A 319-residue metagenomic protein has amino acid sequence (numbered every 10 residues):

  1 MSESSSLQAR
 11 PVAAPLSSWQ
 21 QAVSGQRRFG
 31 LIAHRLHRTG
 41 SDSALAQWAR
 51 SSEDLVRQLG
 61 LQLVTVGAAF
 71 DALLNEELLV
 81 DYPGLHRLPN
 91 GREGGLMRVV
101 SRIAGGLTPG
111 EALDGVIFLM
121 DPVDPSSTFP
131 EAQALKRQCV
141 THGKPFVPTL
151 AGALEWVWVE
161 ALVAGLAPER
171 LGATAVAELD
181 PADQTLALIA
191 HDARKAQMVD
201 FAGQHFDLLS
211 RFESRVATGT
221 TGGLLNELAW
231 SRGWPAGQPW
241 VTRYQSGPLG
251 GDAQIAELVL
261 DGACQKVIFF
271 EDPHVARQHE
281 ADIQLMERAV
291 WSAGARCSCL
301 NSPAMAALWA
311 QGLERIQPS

Functional and structural regions predicted by a protein language model:
S18-Q62, A182-E213: N-terminal phosphate-binding or glycine-rich loops at protein starts, especially the Walker A/P-loop of NTPases
L31, L63-V66, H86-P89, F118 (+5 more regions): General beta-strand structural signal in soluble alpha/beta enzymes
L59-L73, F212-L225: Short internal beta-strands
A72-E76, A151-G165, L225-L228, N301-P318: Glycine-rich, charge-decorated loop segments at or immediately adjacent to ligand/cofactor-binding or catalytic sites
N75-R102, E227-I255: Active-site rim loops that border cofactor/substrate pockets in soluble metabolic enzymes
L85, L150-W158, V163-T185, D192-A193 (+3 more regions): Conserved beta-alpha
G95-L135, L249-Q284: Mid-chain, well-packed structural core segment of small domains
A132-V157, L285-W309: Short, acidic/small-residue loops that bind anionic groups at enzyme active sites
